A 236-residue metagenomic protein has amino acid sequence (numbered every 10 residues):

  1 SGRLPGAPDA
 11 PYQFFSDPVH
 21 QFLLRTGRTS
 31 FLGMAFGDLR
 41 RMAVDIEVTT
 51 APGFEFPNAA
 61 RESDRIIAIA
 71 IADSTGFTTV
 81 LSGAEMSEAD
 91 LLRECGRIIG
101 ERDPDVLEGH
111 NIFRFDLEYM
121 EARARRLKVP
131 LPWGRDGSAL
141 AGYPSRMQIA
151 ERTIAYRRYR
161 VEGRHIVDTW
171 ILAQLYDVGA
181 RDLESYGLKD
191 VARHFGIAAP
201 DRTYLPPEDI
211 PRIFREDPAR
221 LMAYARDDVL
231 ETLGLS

Functional and structural regions predicted by a protein language model:
S1-S236: The two-metal-ion catalytic cores of nucleic-acid processing enzymes
